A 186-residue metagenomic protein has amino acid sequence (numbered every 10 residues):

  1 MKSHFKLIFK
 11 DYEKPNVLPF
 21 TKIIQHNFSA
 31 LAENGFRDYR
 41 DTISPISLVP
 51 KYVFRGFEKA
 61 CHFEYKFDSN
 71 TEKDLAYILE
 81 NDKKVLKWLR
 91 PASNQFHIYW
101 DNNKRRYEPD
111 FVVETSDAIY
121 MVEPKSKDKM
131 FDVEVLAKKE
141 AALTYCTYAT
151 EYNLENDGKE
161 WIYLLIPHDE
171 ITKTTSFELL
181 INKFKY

Functional and structural regions predicted by a protein language model:
M1-N103, E114-Y120, P124-Y186: Intrinsically disordered, low-complexity, repeat-rich regions that form long N- or C-terminal tails or large
R105-Y107: A short, glycine/Asx- and small/polar-enriched loop/turn that sits immediately N-terminal to a beta-strand
F111: Phosphate/adenylate-binding glycine loop and adjacent helical scaffold
